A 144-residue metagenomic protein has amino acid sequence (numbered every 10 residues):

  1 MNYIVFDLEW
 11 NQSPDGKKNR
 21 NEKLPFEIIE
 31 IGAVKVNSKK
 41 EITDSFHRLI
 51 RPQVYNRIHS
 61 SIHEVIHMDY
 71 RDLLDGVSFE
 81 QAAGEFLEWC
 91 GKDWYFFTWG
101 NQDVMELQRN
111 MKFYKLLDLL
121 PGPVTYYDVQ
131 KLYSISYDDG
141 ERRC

Functional and structural regions predicted by a protein language model:
M1-K39: Entry/capping segment at the start of metal-dependent catalytic domains with acidic active-site entry clusters
F26-I28, K35-I66, E88-C144: Metal-dependent phosphoesterase core characteristic of DEDDh/y 3'-5' exonuclease domains
S61-A82: Metal-dependent phosphoesterase signature
